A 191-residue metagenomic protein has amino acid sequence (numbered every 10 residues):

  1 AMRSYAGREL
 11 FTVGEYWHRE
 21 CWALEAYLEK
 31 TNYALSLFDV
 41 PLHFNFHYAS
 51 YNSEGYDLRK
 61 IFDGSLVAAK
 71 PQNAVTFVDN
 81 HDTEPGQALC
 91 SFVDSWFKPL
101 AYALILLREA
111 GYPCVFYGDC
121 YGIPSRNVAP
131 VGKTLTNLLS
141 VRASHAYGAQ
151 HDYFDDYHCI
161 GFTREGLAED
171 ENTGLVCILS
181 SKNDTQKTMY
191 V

Functional and structural regions predicted by a protein language model:
A1-V191: Active-site-proximal helices and loops of the catalytic beta/alpha 8
